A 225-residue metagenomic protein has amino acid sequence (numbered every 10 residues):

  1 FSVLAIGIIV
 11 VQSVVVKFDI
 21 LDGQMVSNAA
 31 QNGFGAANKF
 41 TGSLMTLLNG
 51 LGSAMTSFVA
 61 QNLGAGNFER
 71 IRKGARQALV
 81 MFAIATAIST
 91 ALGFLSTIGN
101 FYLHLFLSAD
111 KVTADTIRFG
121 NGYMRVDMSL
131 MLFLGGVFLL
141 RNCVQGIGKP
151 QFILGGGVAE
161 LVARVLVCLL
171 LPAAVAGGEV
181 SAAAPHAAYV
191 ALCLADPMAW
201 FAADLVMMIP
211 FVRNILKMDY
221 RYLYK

Functional and structural regions predicted by a protein language model:
F1-I6, V10, S43, L51 (+4 more regions): Hydrophobic faces of transmembrane alpha-helices in multi-pass small-molecule transporters and flippases across diverse
A5-A36, Q61, L103-T113, A174-V175 (+1 more regions): Helix-terminus/linker motif at the lipid-water interface of multi-pass membrane proteins
Q12, V16, Q31-N100, L134-G156: Small-residue-rich hydrophobic transmembrane alpha-helices
N28-S43, G120-M124, V190-C193: Small-residue hotspots at the loop-to-helix junctions and early N-terminal turns of transmembrane alpha-helices
N49-G52, D127-G146, F152-A163, A191-I209: Short runs within selected transmembrane alpha-helices of multi-pass transporters and secretion channels
V59-L130, A173-K225: Short alpha-helical transmembrane segments in multi-pass integral membrane proteins
P150-I153, L170-L171, V175: N-terminal membrane-sensor/transducer module of prokaryotic signaling receptors
